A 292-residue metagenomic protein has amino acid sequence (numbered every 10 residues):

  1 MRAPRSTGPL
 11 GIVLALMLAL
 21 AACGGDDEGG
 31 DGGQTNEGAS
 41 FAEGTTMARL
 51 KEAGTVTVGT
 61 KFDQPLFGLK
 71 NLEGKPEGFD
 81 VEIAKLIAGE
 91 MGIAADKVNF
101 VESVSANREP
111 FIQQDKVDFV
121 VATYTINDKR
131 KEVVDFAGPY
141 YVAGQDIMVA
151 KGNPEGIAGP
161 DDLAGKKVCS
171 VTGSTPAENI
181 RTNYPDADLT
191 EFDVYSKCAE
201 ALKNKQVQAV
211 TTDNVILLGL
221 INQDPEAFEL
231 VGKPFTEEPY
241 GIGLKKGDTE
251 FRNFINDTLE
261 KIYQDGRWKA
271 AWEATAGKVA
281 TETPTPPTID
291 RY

Functional and structural regions predicted by a protein language model:
L18-A22: C-terminal motif of bacterial Sec signal peptides marking the signal peptidase cleavage site
C23-Q34: Bacterial lipoprotein signal-peptidase II cleavage site
G24, V81, E90, S174 (+1 more regions): Extended ligand-binding regions for polar small-molecule ligands
T35-V120: Extracytoplasmic small-molecule ligand-binding "clamshell" domains of the periplasmic binding protein/Venus flytrap
E43, V98-P110, E155, T172 (+2 more regions): Short helix-initiation/N-cap motifs at beta->coil->alpha
V98-D162: Acidic, polar ligand-binding/catalytic clefts
N107, T123-E132, N179-T182, K203-E237: A ligand-binding cleft/hinge motif common to bilobed small-molecule-binding domains
V142-V149, L218-L259, V279-Y292: Periplasmic-binding protein-like
